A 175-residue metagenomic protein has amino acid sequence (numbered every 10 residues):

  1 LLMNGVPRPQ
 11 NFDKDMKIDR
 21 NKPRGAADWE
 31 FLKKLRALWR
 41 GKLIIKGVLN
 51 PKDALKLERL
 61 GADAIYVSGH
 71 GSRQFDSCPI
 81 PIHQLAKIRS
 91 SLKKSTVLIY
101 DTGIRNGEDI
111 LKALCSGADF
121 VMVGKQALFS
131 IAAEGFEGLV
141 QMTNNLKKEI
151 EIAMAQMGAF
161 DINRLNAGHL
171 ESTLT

Functional and structural regions predicted by a protein language model:
L1-L55, R59, G71-Q74, H83 (+2 more regions): Active-site entrance/lid segments in N-terminal catalytic domains of soluble metabolic enzymes
L35, L57, I65, A113 (+1 more regions): Conserved, mostly hydrophobic/aromatic
K42-I44, D63-Y66, V97-I99, F120-M122: Structural preference for beta-strand elements that scaffold enzyme active sites
D53, I80, D109: Residue-level recognition of oxygen-bearing side chains
G61, G69, G117: Conserved functional loop/turn residues at catalytic and ligand-binding sites
A64, S77-L85: Second-shell residues forming the walls of enzyme active-site clefts
H70-R73, Q126-L128: Short, acidic/turn-prone active-site loops that include or flank metal/cofactor- and phosphate-binding residues
H83-T175: Alpha/beta catalytic cores of nucleotide-metabolism and tRNA/nucleoside-modifying enzymes
